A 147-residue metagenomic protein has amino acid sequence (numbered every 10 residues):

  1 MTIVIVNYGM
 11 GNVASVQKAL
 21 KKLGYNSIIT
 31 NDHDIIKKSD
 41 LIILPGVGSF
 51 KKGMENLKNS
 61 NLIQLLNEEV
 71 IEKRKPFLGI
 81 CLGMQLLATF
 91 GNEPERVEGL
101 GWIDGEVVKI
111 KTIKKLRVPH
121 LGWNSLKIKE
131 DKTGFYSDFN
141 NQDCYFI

Functional and structural regions predicted by a protein language model:
M1-V4: Extreme N-terminal starter segment of soluble prokaryotic enzymes
V6-Y8: Short hydrophobic segments within beta-strands
S27-I29, V107: Generic structural signal for residues in well-ordered beta-strands
I36, I71-E72, G105-I147: Amide-donor transfer/coupling interface in amidating biosynthetic enzymes
S39: An anion/phosphate-binding loop that grips the pyrophosphate of nucleotide cofactors and donors
I43-P45, F146: Structural motif
G48-L121: Cysteine-nucleophile active-site neighborhood
